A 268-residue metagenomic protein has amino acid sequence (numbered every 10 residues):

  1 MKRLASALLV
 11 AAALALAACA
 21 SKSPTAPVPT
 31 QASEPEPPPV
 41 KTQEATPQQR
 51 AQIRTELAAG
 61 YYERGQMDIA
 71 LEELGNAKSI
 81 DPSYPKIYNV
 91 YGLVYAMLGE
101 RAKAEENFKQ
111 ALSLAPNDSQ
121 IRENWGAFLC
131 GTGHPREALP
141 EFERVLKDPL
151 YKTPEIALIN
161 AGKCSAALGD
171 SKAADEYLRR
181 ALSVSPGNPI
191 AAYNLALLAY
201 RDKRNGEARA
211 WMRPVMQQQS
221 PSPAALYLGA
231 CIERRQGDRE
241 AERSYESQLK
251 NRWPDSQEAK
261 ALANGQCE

Functional and structural regions predicted by a protein language model:
A15-V40: Bacterial Sec signal peptide processing site at the extreme N-terminus
E44, A51, P85-K86, S119-Q120 (+4 more regions): Helix-start (N-cap) detector for alpha-helical repeat units in TPR-like alpha-solenoids, especially tetratricopeptide
T46, I80, S113-A115, D148-L150 (+3 more regions): Structural marker of alpha-solenoid helical repeat scaffolds
T46-I80, M97: Alpha-helical segment of the N-proximal tetratricopeptide repeat
E56, N89-L93, N124, L158-N160 (+3 more regions): Canonical tetratricopeptide repeat
